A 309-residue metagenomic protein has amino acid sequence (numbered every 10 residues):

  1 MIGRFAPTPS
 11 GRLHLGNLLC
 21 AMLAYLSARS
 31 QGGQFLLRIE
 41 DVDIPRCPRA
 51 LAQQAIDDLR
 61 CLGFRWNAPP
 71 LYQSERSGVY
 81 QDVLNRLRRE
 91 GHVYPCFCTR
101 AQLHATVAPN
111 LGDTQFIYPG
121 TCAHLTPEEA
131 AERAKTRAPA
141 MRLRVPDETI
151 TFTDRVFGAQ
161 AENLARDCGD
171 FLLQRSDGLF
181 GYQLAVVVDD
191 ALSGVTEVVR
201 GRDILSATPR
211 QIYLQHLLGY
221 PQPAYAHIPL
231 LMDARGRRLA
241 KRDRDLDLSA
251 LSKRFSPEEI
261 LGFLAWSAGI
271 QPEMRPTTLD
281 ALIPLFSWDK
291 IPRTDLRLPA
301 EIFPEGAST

Functional and structural regions predicted by a protein language model:
M1-L111, R202-D203, A207-Y220: N-terminal Rossmann-like or analogous alpha/beta NTP/dinucleotide-binding catalytic cores that position adenine
M1-R12, S30, F35, A131-E132 (+2 more regions): Non-catalytic terminal extensions that flank enzyme cores
A52, S77, R100, Q115 (+4 more regions): Alpha-helix initiation and N-capping motif
D57, D82, R89, A105 (+4 more regions): Charged/polar, solvent-exposed surface patches and flexible loops
R65, V93-Y94, G112-F116, E128 (+2 more regions): A general structural signal for well-ordered secondary-structure junctions
N67-P69, Q222-Y225, Q271-T277: Short, surface-exposed acidic
R88-R100, H124, E148-F152, F157 (+1 more regions): A short, terminal or domain-edge coil/loop segment
A101-A240, D247-L251, F303-T309: Active-site cores that bind ATP or allylic diphosphates and position pyrophosphate for catalysis
